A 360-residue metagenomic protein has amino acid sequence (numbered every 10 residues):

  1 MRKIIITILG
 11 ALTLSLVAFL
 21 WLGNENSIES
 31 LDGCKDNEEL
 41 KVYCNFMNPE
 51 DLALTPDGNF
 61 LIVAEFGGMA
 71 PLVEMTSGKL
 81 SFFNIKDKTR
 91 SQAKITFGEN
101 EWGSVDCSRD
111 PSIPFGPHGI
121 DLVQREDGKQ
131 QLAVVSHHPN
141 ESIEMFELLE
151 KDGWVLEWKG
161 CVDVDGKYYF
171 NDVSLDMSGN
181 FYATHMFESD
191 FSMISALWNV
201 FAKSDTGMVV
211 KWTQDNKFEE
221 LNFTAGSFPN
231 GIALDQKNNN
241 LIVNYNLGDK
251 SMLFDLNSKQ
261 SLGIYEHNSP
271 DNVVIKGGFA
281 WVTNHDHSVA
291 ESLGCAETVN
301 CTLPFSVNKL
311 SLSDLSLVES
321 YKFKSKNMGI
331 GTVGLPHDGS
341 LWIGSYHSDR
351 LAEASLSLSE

Functional and structural regions predicted by a protein language model:
E25-N48, W102-D106, V155-L156, L317-F323: A short helix->beta-strand "capping" segment at the edge of beta-propeller domains
K41-G78, G329-V333: Beta-strand-rich domains and repeat architectures in extracellular enzymes and scaffolds, especially beta-propellers
F46-P56, E99-Q124, W158, D163-F181 (+5 more regions): Beta-rich, blade/repeat-based domains predominating in secreted/periplasmic proteins but also intracellular
V63-G78, V134-V135, A183-S204, T283-T302 (+1 more regions): Short, conserved, GDST-rich strand-edge loop motifs in beta-rich repeat architectures
N84-K88, L148-G153, W212-N216, D255-K259 (+2 more regions): Short loop/turn segments that connect beta-strands within beta-propeller blades
H267-Y321: Loop/turn-rich, solvent-exposed surfaces of beta-rich toroidal or solenoidal domains
I330-E360: Blade-level signature of beta-propeller repeat domains, shared across WD40, Kelch, NHL, RCC1 and BNR/Asp-box propellers
